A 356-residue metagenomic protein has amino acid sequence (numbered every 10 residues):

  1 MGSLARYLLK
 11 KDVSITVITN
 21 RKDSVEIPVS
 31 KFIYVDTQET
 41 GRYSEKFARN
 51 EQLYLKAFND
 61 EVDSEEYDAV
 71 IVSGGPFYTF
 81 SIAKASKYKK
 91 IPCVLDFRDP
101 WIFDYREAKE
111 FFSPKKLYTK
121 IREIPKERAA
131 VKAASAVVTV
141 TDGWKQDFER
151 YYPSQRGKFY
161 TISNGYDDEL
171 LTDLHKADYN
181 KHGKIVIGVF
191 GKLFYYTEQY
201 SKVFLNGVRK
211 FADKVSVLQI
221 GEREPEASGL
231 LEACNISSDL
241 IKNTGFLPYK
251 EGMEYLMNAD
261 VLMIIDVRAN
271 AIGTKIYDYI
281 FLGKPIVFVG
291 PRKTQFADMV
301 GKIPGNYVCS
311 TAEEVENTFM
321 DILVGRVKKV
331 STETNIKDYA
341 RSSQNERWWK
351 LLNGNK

Functional and structural regions predicted by a protein language model:
M1-Q38, V208-F211, N353: N-terminal subdomain of nucleotide-sugar transferases
R21, G143, I162-G165: Carbohydrate-associated surface elements
E39-E45, E65, V94-P125: Acceptor-binding helix/loop patch of EC 2.4 sugar-transfer enzymes, predominantly nucleotide-sugar-dependent
V70-K89, L95-D104: An aromatic- and histidine-rich active-site surface loop
F80-S81, Y88, W101-F103, K116-T139: Membrane-proximal helix-turn-helix segments that form the acceptor-binding/catalytic region of lipid-linked
S135, E254-A271: Acidic donor-binding loop of glycosyltransferase active sites
D167-D173, Y179-E232, N243, Y249: Conserved catalytic-core segment of nucleotide-activated headgroup transferases in glycan assembly
S310-N317, L323-N355: A charged, aromatic-enriched C-terminal amphipathic alpha-helix characteristic of glycosyltransferases across folds
